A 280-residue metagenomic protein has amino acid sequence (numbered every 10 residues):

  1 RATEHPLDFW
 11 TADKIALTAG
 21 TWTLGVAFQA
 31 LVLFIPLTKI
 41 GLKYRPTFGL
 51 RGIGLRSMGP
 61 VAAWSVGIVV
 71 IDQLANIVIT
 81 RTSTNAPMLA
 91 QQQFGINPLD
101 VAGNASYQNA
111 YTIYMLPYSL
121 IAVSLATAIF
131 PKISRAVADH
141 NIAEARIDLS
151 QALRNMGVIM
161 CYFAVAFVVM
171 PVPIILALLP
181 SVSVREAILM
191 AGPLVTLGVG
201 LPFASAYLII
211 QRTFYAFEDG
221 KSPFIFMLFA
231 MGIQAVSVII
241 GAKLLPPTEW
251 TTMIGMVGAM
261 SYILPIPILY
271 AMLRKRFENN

Functional and structural regions predicted by a protein language model:
R1-N280: Membrane-embedded alpha-helical bundles of multi-pass transporters/translocases, especially carrier/permease families
